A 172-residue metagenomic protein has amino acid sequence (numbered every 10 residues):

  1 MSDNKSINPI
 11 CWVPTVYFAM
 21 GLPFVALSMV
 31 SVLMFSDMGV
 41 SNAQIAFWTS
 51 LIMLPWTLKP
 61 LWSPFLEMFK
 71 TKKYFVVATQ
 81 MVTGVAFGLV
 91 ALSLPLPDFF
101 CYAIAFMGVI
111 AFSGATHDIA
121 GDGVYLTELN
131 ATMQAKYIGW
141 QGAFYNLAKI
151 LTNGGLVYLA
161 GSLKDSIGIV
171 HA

Functional and structural regions predicted by a protein language model:
S2-W56: Helix-loop boundary and gating motifs at the non-cytosolic
F18, A86, D98-H117: Hydrophobic core of transmembrane alpha-helices in multi-pass small-molecule transporters, especially MFS/SLC-type
F18, S50-L54, M81, G108 (+1 more regions): Transmembrane alpha-helical cores of Major Facilitator Superfamily
S31, G114-L129: Intracellular juxtamembrane helix-capping segments at the cytosolic ends of symmetry-related transmembrane helices
N42-A43, L129-Q141: Loop-to-transmembrane helix entry/capping segments in MFS-fold secondary transporters and related SLC/MFSD carriers
P55-K59, A135-A160: Glycine-rich segments within core transmembrane alpha-helices of 12-TM secondary carriers
P64-F69, A91-L92, L151-A172: Transmembrane alpha-helix termini and helix-breaking/packing motifs in multi-pass membrane transporters
V77-F99: C-terminal ends and interior cores of transmembrane alpha-helices in multi-pass membrane transporters/permeases
